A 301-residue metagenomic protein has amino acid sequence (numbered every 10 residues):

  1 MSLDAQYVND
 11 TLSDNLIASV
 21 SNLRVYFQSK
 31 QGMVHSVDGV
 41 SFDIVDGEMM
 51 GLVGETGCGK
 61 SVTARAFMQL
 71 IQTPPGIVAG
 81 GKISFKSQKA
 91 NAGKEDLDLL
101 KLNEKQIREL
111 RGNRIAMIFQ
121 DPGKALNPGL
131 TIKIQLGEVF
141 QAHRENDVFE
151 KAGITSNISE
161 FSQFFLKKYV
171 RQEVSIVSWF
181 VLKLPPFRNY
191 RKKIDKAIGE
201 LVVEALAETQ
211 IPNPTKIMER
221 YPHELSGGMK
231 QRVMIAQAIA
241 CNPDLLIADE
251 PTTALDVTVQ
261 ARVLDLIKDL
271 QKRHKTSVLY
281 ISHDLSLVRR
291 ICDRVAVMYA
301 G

Functional and structural regions predicted by a protein language model:
M1-Y26: ABC-family P-loop ATPase nucleotide-binding domain
A18, L52-E55, S61, L255 (+1 more regions): P-loop NTP-binding/switch modules centered on Walker-like glycine-rich loops
A90-A116, I134, A142, D195: ABC ATPase NBD coupling module
A152-S159, K196-I211, M218-E219: ABC ATPase nucleotide-binding domain helical subdomain, centered on the C-loop/LSGGQ "ABC signature"
Y221-L225, M229: Conserved ABC ATPase signature
A240-D244: A short, proline-enriched helix->beta-strand linker immediately N-terminal to the Walker B motif in ABC-type P-loop
